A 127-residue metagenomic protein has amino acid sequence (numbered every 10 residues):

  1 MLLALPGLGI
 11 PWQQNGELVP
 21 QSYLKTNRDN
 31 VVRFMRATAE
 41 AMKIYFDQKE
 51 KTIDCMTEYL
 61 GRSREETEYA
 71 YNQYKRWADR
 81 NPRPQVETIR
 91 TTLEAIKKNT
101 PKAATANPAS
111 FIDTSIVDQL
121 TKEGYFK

Functional and structural regions predicted by a protein language model:
M1-P6: Ligand-binding "clamshell"
G7, A70, A109: Residue-level "edge-of-site" marker
I10: Phosphate-binding core of ATP-grasp and ATP-grasp-like enzymes
Q13-D29: A bilobed periplasmic-binding-protein/Venus flytrap-type ligand-binding module shared by bacterial periplasmic
Q14-G16, W77-D79, I116-D118: Short secondary-structure transition/capping segments
T26-A104: Secondary-structure end/capping motifs
K97-K127: Conserved C-terminal helix/tail region of periplasmic/extracytoplasmic solute-binding proteins
